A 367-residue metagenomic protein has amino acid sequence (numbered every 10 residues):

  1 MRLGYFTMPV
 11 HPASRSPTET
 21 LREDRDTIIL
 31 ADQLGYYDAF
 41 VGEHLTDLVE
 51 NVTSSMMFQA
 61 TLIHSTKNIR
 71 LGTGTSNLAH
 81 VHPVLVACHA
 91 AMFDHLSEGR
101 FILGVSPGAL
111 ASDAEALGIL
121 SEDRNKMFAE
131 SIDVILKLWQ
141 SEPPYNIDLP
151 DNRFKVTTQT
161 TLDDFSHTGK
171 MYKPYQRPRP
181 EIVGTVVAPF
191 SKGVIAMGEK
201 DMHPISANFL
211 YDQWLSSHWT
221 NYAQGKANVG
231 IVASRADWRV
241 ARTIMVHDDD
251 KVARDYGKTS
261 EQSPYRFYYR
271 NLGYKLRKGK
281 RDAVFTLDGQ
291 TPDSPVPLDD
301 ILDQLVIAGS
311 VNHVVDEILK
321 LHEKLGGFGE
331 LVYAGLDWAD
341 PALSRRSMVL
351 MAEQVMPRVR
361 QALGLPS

Functional and structural regions predicted by a protein language model:
M1-T73, P178-P180: N-terminal beta1-alpha1-beta2 module of alpha/beta enzyme domains
L3, G35, E43, L62 (+7 more regions): Conserved, mostly hydrophobic/aromatic
L3-Y5, A39-V41, L71-T73, F101-V105 (+4 more regions): Hydrophobic faces of well-ordered beta-strands that scaffold small-molecule active sites in alpha/beta enzyme cores
T7-L21, S76-V84, P178-P189, D303-S310: Active-site mouth loops of central-metabolism enzymes
T18-L30, A188-I195, V314-L321: Short, acidic/polar
D32-Q33, Q59-K67, A90, D94-F101 (+3 more regions): Acidic (Asp/Glu)-rich catalytic clusters
H82-K200, S216, N228: Internal, glycine-rich beta/alpha segment that forms the wall or movable "lid" of small-molecule/cofactor binding
N125-K173, Q213-L325, R360-S367: An alpha-helical appendage that flanks or caps ligand/catalytic pockets
